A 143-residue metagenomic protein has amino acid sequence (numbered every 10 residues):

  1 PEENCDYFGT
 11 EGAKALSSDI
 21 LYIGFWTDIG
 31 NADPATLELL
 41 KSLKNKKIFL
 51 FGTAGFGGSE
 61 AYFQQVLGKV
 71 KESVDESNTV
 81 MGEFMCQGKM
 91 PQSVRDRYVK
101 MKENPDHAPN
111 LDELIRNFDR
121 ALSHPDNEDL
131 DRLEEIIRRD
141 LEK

Functional and structural regions predicted by a protein language model:
E2-N4, S18-I23, D28-K143: FMN-binding flavodoxin-like domain, especially the glycine-rich phosphate-binding loop
D6-S17: Short acidic low-complexity segments
